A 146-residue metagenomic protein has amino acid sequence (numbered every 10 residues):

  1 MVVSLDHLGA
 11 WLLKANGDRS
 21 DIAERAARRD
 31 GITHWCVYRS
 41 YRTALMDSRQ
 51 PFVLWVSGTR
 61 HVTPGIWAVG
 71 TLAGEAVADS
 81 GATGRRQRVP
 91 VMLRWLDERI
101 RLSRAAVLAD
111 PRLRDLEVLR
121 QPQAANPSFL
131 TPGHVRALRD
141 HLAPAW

Functional and structural regions predicted by a protein language model:
M1-S48, R60, E117, L130-W146: Compositionally biased, charged N-terminal/linker segments
L54-W55: A generic structural signal for residues embedded in beta-strands
G58-P64: Short basic/aromatic-enriched segments
P64-P132: Aromatic- and Lys/Arg-enriched surface recognition patch
